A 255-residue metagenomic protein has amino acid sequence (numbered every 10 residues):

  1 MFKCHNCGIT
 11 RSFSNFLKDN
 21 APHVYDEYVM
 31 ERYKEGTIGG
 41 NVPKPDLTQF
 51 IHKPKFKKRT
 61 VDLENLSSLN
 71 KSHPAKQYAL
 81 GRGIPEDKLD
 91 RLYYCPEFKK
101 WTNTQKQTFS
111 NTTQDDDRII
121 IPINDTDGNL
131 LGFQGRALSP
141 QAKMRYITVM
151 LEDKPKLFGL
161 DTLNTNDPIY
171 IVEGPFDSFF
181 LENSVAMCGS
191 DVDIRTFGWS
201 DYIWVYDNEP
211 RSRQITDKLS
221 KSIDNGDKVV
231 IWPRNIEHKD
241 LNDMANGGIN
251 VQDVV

Functional and structural regions predicted by a protein language model:
M1-Y28: Short Cys/His-based metal-binding microdomains
D19-I119, N124-D127: TOPRIM metal-binding catalytic domain and adjacent DNA-binding surface shared by DnaG-type primases
K99-D201, I215-T216: Phosphate-handling DNA/RNA-contact segment within nucleic-acid enzymes
S110, G198-I203, K239-V254: Short, surface-exposed amphipathic charged segments that create phosphate/polyanion-binding patches used for binding
I171, S200-R211, I215, V230-P233: Acidic beta-strand-to-loop metal/phosphate-binding motif
S184-S190, G226-H238: RNase H-like polynucleotidyl transferase catalytic core
R213-N225: Short, aromatic/basic amphipathic alpha-helical patches
